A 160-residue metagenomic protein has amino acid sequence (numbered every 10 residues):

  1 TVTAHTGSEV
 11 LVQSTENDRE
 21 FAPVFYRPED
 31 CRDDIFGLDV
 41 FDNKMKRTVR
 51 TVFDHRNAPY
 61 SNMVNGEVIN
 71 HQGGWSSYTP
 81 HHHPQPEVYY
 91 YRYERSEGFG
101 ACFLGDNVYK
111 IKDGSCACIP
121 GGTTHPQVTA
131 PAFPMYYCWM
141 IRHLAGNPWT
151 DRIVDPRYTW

Functional and structural regions predicted by a protein language model:
T1-H5, T15, K110-A132, R142: Conserved metal-binding segment of the jelly-roll/cupin
H5-T48, F103, C138-W160: Double-stranded beta-helix
G7-V10, P86-V88, G114, M135: Short, surface-exposed beta-edge/turn micro-motifs
E20-F21, G74-T79, F99-G100: Short acidic/glycine-rich loop or secondary-structure boundary segments that cap or lie
D42-V88: A short glycine-rich, His/Asp/Glu-containing loop-to-beta-strand
V68-H71, H83-I111, C118, M140-I141: Short, conserved beta-strand element in jelly-roll/cupin
R92, T129-G146: A short beta-strand-loop micro-motif that forms or neighbors metal/cofactor- and ligand-binding patches at active-site
